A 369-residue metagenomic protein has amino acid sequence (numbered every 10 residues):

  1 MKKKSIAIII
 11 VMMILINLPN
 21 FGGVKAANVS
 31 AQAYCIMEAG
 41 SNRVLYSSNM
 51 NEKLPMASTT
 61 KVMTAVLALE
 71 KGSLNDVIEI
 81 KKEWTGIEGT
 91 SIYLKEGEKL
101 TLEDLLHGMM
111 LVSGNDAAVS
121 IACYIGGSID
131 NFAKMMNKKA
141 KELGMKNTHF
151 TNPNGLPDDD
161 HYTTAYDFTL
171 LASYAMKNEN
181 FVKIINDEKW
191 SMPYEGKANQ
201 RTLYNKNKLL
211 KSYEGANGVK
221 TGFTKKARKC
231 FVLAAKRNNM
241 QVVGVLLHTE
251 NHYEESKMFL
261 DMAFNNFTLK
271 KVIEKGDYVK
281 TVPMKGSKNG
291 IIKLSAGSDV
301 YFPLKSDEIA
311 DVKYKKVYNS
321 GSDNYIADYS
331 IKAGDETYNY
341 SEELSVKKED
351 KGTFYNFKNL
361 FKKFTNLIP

Functional and structural regions predicted by a protein language model:
K2-A26: Sec-dependent N-terminal signal peptides of Gram-positive bacterial secreted proteins and lipoproteins
K2-K3, L102, T353, F357: Structural motif marking the loop-to-transmembrane transition
S5, D76-V77, H149, I184-I185 (+1 more regions): A generic structural-conservation signal
N17-E179: Active-site-adjacent loops and short helices of periplasmic peptidoglycan-processing enzymes
M145-K146, D159-Y162, Y166-D167, A172-P369: Domain-terminus/edge residues, biased toward the C-terminal soluble/receptor-binding domains of extracytoplasmic
